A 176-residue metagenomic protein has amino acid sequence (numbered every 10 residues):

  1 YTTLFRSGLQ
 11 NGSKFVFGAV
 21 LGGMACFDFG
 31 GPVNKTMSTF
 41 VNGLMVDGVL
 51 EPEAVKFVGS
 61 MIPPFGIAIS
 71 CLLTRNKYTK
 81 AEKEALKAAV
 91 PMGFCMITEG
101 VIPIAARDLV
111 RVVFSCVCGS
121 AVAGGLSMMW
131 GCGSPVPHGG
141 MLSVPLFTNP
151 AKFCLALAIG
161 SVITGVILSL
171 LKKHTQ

Functional and structural regions predicted by a protein language model:
Y1-T3: Extracellular interaction modules
F5-T175: Pore-lining transmembrane helices
